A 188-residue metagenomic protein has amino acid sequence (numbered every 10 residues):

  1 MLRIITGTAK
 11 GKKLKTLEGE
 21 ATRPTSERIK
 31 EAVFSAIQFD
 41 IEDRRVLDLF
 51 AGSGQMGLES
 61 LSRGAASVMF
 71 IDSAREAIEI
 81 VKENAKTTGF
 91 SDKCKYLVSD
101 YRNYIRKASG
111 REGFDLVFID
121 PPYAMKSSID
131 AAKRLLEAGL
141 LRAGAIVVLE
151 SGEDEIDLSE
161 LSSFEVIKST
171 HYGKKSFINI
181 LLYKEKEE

Functional and structural regions predicted by a protein language model:
M1-E188: Class I S-adenosyl-L-methionine-dependent methyltransferase catalytic core
